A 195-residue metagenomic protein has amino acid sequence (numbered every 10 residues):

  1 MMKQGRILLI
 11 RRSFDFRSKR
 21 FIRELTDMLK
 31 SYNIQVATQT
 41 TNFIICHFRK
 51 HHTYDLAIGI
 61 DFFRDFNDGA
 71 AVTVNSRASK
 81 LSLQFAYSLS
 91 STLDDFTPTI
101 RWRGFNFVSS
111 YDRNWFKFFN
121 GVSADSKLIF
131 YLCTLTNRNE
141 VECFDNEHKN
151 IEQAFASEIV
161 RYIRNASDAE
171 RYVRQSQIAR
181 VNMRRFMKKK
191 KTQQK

Functional and structural regions predicted by a protein language model:
M1, K191-K195: Short intrinsically disordered terminal tails
M1-Q84: Catalytic-core regions of hydrolytic enzymes
L8-R11, G59, F107-Q177: Active-site-adjacent mobile loop/cap segments within catalytic or ligand-binding domains
E24, M28, Y32, F85-T99 (+1 more regions): Generic non-transmembrane alpha-helical segments
D27, H47, S91, E142 (+3 more regions): Charged/polar, solvent-exposed surface patches and flexible loops
A37-T41, T99-V108, S167-Y172: Surface-exposed patches in mature extracellular/periplasmic domains of secreted proteins
C46-H47, L56, D68-A71, S76-N137: Catalytic cores of processing enzymes, dominated by hydrolases/peptidases, characterized by acidic/His-rich
Q175-T192: Basic DNA-binding region of bZIP-type proteins
